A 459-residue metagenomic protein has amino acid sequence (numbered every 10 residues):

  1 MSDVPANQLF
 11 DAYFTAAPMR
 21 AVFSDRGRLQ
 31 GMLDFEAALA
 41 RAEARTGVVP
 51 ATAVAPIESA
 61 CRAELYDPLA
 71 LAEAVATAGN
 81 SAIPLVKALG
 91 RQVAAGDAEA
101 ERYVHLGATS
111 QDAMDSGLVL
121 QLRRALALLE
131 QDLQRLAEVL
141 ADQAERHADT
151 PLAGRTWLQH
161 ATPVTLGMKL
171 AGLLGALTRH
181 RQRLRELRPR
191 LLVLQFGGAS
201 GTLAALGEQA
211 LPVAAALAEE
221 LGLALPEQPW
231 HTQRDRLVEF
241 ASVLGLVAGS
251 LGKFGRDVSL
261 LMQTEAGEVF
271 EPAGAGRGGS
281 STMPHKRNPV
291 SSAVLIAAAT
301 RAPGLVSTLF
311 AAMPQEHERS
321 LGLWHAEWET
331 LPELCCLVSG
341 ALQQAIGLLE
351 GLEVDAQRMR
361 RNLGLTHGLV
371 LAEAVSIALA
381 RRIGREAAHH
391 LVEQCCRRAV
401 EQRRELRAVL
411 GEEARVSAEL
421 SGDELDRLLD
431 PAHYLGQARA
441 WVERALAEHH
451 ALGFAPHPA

Functional and structural regions predicted by a protein language model:
S2-L203, Q209-A216, R277-S280, V290-I296 (+2 more regions): A helix-coil-helix interface module used to build multimeric assemblies and to scaffold catalytic/cofactor sites
A38, A42, A88, Q92 (+17 more regions): Generic, well-ordered alpha-helical scaffold segments in large soluble proteins
Q121, M168, V238-L246, A374-R382: Short, well-ordered beta-strand elements within core beta-sheets of diverse protein domains
E145-G167, E268-G279, H285-K286, H317-A326 (+2 more regions): Glycine-rich cofactor-pocket loops
P212-H231: A short, charged helix-loop
Q233-E268, G276-L337: A conserved active-site cap/scaffold subdomain adjacent to cofactor or substrate pockets
V294, R301-E386, L391: Long, amphipathic alpha-helical stalk/connector segments used for oligomerization, subunit docking, or mechanical
G351-E419, A440-A447, A451-H457: C-terminal alpha-helical interaction appendages
